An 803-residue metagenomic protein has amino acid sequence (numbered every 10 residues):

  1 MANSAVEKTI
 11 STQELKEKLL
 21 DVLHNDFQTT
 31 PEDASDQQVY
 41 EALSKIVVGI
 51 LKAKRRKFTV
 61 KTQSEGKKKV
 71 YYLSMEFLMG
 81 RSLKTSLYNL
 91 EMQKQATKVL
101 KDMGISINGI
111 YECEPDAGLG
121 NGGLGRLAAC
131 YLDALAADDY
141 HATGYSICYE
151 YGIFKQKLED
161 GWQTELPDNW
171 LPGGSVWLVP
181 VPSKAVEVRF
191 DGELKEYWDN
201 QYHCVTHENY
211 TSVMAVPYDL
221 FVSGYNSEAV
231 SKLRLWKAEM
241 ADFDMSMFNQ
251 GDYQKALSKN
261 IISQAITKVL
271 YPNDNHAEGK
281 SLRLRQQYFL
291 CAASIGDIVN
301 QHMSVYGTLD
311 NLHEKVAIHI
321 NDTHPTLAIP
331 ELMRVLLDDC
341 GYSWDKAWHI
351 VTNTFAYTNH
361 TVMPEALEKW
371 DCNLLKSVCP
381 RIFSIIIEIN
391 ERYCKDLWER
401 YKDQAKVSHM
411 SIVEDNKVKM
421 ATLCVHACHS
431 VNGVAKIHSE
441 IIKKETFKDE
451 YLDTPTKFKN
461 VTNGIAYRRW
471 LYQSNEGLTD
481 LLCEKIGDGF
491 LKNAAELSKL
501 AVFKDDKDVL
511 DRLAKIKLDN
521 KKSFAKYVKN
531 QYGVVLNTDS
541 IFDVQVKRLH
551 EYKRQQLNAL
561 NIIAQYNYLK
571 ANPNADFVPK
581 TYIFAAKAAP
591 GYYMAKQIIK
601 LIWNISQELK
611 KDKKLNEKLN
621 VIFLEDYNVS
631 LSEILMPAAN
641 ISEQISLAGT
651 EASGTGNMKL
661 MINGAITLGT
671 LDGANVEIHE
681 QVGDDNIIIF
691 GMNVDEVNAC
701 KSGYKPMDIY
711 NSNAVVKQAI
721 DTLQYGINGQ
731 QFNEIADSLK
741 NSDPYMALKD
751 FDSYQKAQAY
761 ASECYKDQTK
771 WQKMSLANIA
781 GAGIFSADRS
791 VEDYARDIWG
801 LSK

Functional and structural regions predicted by a protein language model:
M1-K803: A conserved ligand/cofactor-binding region detector
